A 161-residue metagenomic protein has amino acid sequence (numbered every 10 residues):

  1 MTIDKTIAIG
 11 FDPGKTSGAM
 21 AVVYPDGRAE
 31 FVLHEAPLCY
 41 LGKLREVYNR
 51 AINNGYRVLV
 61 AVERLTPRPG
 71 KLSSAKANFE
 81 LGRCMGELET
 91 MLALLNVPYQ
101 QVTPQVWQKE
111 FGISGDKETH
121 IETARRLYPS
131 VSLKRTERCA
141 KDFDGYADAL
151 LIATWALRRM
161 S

Functional and structural regions predicted by a protein language model:
M1-S161: Phosphate- and other anionic-substrate recognition elements at nucleic-acid/protein interfaces
